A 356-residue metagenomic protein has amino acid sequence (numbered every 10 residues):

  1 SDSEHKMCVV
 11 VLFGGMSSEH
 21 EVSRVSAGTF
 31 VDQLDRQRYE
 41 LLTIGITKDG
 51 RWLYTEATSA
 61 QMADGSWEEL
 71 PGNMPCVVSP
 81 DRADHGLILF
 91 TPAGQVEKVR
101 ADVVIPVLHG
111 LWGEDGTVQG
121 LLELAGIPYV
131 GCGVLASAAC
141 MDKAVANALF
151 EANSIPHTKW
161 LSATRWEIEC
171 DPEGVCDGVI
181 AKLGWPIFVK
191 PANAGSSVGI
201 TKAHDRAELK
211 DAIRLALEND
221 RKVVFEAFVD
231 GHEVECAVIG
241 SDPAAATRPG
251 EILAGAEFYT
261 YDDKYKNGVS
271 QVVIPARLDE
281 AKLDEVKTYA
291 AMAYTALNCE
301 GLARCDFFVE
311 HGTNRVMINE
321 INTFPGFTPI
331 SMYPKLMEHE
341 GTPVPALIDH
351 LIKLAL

Functional and structural regions predicted by a protein language model:
S1-V130, V134-L135, A139-V145, T164-D177 (+1 more regions): ATP-binding N-terminal substructure of ATP-dependent carboxylate-amine bond-forming enzymes
D2-M7, F13-M16, R36, S154 (+1 more regions): ATP-dependent carboxylate activation and anion-phosphoryl transfer catalytic cores that bind Mg-ATP to form
S23, H157-S162, I187-A212, E233-E235: Glycine-rich phosphate-binding loop of ATP-grasp-fold ATP-dependent ligases
L41, P128-Y129, H157, I187 (+1 more regions): Hydrophobic beta-strand scaffold residues
F150-E151, V179-V198, R221-D230, V234: ATP-grasp fold ATP-binding core
A152-P191, T201: Rossmann-like NAD(P)H-binding beta-loop-alpha module
T201-T288, H311-M317: Phosphate-binding site of ATP-dependent enzymes
